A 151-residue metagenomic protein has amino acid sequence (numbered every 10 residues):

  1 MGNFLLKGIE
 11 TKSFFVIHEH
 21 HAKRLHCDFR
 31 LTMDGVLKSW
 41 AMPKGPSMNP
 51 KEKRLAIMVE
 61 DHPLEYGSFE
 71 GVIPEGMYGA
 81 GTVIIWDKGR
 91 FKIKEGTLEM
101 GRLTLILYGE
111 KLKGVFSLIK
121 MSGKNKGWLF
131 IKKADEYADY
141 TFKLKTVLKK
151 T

Functional and structural regions predicted by a protein language model:
M1-T151: A charge-rich, low-complexity, intrinsically flexible signal that marks solvent-exposed coils, linkers, repeats
